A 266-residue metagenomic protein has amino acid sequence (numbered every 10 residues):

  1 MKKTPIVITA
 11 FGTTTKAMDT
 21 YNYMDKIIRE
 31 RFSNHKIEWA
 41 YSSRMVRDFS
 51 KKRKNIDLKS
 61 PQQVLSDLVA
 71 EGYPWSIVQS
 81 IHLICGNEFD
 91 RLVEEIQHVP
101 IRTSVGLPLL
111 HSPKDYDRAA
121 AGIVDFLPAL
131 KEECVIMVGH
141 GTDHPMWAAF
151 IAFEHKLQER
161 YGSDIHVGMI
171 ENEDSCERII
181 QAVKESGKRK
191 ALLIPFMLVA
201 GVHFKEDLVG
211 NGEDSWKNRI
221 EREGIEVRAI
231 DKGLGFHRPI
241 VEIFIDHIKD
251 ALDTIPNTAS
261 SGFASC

Functional and structural regions predicted by a protein language model:
M1-C266: Active-site-proximal alpha-helix that buttresses catalytic centers in soluble enzyme cores
